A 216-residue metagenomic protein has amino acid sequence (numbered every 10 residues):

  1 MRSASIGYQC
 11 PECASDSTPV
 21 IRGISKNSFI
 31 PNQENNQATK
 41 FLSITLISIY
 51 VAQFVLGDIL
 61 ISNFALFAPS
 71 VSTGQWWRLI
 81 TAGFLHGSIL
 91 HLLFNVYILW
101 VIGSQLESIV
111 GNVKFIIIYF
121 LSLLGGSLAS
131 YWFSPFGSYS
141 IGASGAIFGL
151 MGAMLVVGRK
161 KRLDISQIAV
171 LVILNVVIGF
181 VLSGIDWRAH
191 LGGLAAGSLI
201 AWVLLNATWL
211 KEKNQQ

Functional and structural regions predicted by a protein language model:
R2-Q216: A detector for small-residue-rich transmembrane helices and their helix-helix packing motifs
